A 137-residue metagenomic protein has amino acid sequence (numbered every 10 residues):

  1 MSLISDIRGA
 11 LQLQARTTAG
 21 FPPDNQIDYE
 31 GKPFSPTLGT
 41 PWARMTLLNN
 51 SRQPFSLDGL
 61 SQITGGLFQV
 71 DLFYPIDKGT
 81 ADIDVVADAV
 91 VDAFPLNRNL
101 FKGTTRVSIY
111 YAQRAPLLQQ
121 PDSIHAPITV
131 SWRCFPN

Functional and structural regions predicted by a protein language model:
M1-L60, K78-A81, D92, N97 (+1 more regions): Small/polar-rich, solvent-exposed N-terminal microdomains that initiate assembly or binding
P22, V91-N137: Acidic-leaning, charged glycine-interspersed low-complexity segments
S56-I63, L118-P121: Short, solvent-exposed beta-strand/turn "edge" segments of beta-rich domains on protein surfaces
S61-D77, I124-F135: Oligomerization/assembly interface segments of phage tail-like spikes and tubes
V85-V90: Short amphipathic alpha-helices in soluble, non-transmembrane regions that often serve as interface/regulatory elements
